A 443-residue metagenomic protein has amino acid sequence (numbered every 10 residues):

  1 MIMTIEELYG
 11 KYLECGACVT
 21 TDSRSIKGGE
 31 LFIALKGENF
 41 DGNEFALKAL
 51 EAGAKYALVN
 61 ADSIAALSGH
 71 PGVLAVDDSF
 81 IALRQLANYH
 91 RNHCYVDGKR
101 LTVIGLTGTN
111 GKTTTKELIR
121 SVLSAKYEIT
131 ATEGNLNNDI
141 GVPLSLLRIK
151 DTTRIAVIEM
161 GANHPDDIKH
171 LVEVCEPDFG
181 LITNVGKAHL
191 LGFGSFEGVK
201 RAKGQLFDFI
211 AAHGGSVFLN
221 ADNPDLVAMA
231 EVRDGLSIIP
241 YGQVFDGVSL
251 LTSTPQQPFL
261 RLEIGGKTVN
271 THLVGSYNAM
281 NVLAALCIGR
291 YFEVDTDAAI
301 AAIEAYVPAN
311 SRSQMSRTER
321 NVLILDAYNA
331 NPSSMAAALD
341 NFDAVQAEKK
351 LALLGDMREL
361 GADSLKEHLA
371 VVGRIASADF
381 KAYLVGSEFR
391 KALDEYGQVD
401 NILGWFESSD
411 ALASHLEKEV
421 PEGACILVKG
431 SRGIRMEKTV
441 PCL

Functional and structural regions predicted by a protein language model:
I2-G105, T114-A125, L147, D394 (+2 more regions): Short, basic phosphate-binding NTP loop
E6, S63-G69, L181-V322, A347-E348 (+2 more regions): Acidic, Mg2+-coordinating active-site environments of NTP-dependent enzymes
E30, A49, L86, L106 (+11 more regions): Residue-level signal for inorganic ion chemistry
G37-F40, P308-S311, A327-N401, W405: Active-site beta-alpha connecting loops in nucleotide-dependent enzymes
A46, I168, K203, F207 (+2 more regions): Generic hydrophobic/aromatic pocket-lining and core-packing "Φ" positions
A46, L50-E51, V172-E173, D343 (+1 more regions): Non-catalytic positions within long, well-ordered alpha-helices that form the structural scaffold/packing of enzyme
A82-A221, D225-G235, G265, G289 (+2 more regions): Phosphate-binding loop of NTP-binding sites
L106, K112, N310-S313, G433-P441: ATP-dependent carboxylate/acyl-activation modules
